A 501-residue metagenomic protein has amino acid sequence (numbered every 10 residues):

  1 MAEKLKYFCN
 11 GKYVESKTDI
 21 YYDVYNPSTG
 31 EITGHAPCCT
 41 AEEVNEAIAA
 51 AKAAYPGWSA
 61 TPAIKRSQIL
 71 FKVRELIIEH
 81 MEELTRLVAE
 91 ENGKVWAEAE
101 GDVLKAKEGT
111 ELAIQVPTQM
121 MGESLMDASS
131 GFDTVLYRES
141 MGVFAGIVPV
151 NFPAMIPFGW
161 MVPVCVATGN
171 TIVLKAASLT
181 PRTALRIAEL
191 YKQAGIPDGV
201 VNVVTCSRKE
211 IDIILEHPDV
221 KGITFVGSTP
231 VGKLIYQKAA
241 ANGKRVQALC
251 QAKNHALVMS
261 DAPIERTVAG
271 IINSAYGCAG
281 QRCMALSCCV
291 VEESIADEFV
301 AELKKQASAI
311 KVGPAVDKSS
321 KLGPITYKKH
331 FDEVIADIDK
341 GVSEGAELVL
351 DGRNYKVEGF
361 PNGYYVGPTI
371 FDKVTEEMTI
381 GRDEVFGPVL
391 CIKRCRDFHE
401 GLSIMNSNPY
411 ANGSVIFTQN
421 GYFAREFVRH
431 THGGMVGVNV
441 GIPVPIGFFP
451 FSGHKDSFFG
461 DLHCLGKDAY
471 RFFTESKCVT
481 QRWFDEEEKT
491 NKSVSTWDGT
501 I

Functional and structural regions predicted by a protein language model:
M1-F132, T326: N-terminal Rossmann-like NAD(P)+-binding subdomain of aldehyde/semialdehyde dehydrogenases
P27, A41-V44, A63, M81 (+5 more regions): Residues at or immediately preceding the N-termini of alpha-helices
T29-H35, V220, L257, K311 (+1 more regions): Conserved C-terminal structural/oligomerization subdomain of aldehyde/semialdehyde dehydrogenase
G30, R66, V88, T110 (+9 more regions): Residue-level signal for inorganic ion chemistry
T33-C39, A54-A60, A145-G146, A256-M259 (+5 more regions): Short, well-ordered beta-strand elements within core beta-sheets of diverse protein domains
K52-Y55, S59, R74-M81, T85 (+19 more regions): Structural signal for hydrophobic packing residues in well-ordered secondary-structure cores of soluble enzyme domains
I78, G122-R266, C395, G460: Rossmann-like NAD(P) dinucleotide-binding subdomain of oxidoreductase/dehydrogenase enzymes
P230-T375, V438, E488-K489, V494-I501: ALDH superfamily catalytic-core signature
